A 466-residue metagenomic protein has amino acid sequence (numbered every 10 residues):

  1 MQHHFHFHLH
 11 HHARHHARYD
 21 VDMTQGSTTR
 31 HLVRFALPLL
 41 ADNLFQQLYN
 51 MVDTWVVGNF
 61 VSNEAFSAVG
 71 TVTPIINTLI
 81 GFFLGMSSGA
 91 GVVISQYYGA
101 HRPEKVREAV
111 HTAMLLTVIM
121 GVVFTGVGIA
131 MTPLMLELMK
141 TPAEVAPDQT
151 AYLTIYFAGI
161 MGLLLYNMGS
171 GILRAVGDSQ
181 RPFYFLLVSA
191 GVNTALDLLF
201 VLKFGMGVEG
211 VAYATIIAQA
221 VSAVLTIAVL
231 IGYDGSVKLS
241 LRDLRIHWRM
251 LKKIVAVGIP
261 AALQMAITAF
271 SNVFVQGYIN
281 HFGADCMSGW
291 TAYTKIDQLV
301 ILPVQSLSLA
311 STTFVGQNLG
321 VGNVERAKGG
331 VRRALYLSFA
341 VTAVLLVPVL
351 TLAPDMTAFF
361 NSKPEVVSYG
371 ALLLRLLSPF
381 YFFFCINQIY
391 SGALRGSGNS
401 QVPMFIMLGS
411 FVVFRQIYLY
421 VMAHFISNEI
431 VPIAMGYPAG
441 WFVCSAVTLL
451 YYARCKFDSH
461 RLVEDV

Functional and structural regions predicted by a protein language model:
M1-A36, I94-M161, K203-I259, V315-F380 (+1 more regions): Short alpha-helical transmembrane segments in multi-pass integral membrane proteins
M23-F60, P74-G89, V93, V118-T125 (+5 more regions): N-terminal transmembrane alpha-helices
R34-D53, I155, Y166, S189 (+5 more regions): Transmembrane helical elements of multi-pass membrane transporters/channels
L39, N43, W55, V92 (+15 more regions): Transmembrane alpha-helix boundary and packing residues in multipass membrane permease domains and related
L44, L48-S67, L136-A143, L199-M206 (+4 more regions): Helix-terminus/linker motif at the lipid-water interface of multi-pass membrane proteins
M51-W55, G126, M168-I172, T194-L199 (+8 more regions): Alpha-helical transmembrane segments of multipass membrane proteins
F66-G126, L163-P182, Q276, G289-A353 (+1 more regions): Small-residue-rich hydrophobic transmembrane alpha-helices
S87, I155-R174, P182-N193, V211-T226 (+4 more regions): Short runs within selected transmembrane alpha-helices of multi-pass transporters and secretion channels
